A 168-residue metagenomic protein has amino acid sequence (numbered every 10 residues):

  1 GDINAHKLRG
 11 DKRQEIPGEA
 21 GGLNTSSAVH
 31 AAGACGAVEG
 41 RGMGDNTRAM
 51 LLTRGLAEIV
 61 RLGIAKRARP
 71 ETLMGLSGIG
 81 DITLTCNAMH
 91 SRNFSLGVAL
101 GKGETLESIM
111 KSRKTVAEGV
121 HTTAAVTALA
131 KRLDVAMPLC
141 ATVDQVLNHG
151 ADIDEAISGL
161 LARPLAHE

Functional and structural regions predicted by a protein language model:
A5, P17-A20, T25: Short linear motifs in low-complexity or flexible loops
R9, E15, E39-G42, L56 (+2 more regions): NAD(P)-dependent Rossmann-like dehydrogenase/reductase catalytic/cofactor-binding core
G21-N24, G36, G55, G119: Glycine-centered small-residue hotspots that permit tight backbone geometry or close packing
G22, A31-D45: Internal nucleotide-binding/catalytic subdomain
S26-V29, A117: Short glycine/threonine-rich catalytic loop with a Thr-x-Gly-x-Asp
G44-G55: Active-site pocket-shaping loop/turn-to-helix segments
